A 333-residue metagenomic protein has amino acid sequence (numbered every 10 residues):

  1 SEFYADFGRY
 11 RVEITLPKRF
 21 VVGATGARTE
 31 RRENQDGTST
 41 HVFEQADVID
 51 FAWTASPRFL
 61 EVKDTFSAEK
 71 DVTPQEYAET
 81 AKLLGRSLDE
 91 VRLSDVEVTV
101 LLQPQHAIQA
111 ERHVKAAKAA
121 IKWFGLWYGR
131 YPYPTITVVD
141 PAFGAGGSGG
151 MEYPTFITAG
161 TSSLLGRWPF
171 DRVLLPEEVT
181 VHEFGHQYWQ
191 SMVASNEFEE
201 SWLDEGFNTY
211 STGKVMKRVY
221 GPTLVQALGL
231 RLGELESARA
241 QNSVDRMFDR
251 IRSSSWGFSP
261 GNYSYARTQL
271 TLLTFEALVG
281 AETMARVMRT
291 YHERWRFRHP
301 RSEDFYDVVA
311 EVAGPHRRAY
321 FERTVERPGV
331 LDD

Functional and structural regions predicted by a protein language model:
S1-V181, Y210, P222: Hydrophobic helix-coil surface modules that form long, contiguous segments used for peptide/substrate interaction
T73, T80-D89, G150, F156 (+4 more regions): Acidic/His/Gly-enriched intrinsically disordered linker/tail segments that often contain short helix/coil "MoRF-like"
Q103-R112, R167, E197-F198, W256-G261 (+2 more regions): Second-shell loop/turn segments in exported
H106, R130, G261-D333: Amphipathic alpha-helical substructures
A116-I121, F184, Y188, T268-T271 (+1 more regions): Alpha-helical packing segments of well-folded alpha/beta enzyme cores
W123, W127, Q187, S191 (+1 more regions): Short alpha-helical functional segments enriched in proximate histidine and acidic residues
R130-V139, N196-E200, P222-A227, R286-V287 (+1 more regions): Surface-exposed patches in mature extracellular/periplasmic domains of secreted proteins
F184-E200: Catalytic Zn2+-binding segment of zinc metalloproteases
